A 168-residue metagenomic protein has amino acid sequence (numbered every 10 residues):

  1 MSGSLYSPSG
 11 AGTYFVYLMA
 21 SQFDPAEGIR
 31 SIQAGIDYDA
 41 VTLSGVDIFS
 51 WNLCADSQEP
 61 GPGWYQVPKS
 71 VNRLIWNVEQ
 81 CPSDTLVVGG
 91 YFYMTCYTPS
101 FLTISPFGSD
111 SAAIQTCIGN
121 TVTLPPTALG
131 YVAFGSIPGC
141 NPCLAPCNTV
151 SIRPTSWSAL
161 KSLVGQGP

Functional and structural regions predicted by a protein language model:
M1-P60: Low-complexity, serine/threonine/proline/glycine-rich extracellular segments that form mucin-like
M1-P8, D56-V67, A113-Q115, L124 (+1 more regions): Surface-exposed intrinsically disordered loops and tails
A11-S21, D56-P106: Structured beta-strand segments within beta-sheet-rich domains
P25, G35, A40-T42, Y65-S70 (+2 more regions): Extracytoplasmic soluble-region selector
L53-A55, Q80-P82, T95-Y97, T116-N120 (+1 more regions): Sequence contexts marking disulfide-bonded cysteines in secreted/extracellular proteins
F101-T123: Serine/threonine-enriched low-complexity regions used as flexible
I118-W157, K161-S162: PGST-rich, cysteine-poor low-complexity/disordered linker and tail segments that act as flexible spacers
Q166-P168: Sec-dependent, cleavable N-terminal signal peptides
